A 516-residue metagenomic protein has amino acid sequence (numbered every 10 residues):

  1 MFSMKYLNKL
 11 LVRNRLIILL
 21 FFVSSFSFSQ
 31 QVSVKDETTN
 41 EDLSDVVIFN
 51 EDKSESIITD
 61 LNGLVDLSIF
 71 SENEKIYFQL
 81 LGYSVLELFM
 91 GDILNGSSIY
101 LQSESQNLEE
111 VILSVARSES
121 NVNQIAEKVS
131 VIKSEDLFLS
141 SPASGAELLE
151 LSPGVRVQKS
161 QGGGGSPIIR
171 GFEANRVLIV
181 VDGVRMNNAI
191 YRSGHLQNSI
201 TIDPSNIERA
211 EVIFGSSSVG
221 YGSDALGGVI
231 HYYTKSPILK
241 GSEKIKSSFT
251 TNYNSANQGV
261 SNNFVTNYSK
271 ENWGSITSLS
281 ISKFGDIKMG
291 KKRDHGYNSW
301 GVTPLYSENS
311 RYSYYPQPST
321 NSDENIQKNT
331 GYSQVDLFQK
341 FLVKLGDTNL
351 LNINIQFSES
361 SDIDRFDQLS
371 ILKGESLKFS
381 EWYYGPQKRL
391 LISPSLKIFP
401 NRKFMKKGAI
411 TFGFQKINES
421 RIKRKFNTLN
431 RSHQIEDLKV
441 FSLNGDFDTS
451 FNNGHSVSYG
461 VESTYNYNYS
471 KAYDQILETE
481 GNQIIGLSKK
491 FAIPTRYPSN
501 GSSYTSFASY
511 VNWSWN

Functional and structural regions predicted by a protein language model:
K35, V47-E51, Q79-Y83, L94-F138 (+1 more regions): Short, acidic, small-residue-rich periplasmic hinge/interaction motif at the N-terminus of Gram-negative outer-membrane
K35-E37, I125-G145, P167-G171, N198 (+1 more regions): Short, polar/charged loop or turn motifs at beta-strand boundaries
S54-L64: Short, acidic Ser/Thr/Gly-rich low-complexity loop/linker segments typical of extracellular and cell-surface proteins
L94-Y100, G145-L148, G165-I168, I179-V180 (+4 more regions): N-terminal periplasmic accessory domains that precede and gate Gram-negative outer-membrane beta-barrel machines
A146-R185: Extracytoplasmic beta-strand/coil segments of soluble accessory domains associated with Gram-negative outer-membrane
M186-S216: Short acidic/polar hinge/loop motifs at secondary-structure boundaries that mediate gating or recognition
N257-K283, R293-D362, K388-L390: Transmembrane beta-barrel wall of Gram-negative outer-membrane proteins
L342-S358, G385-N516: Face-selective signature of the C-terminal outer-membrane beta-barrel domain
